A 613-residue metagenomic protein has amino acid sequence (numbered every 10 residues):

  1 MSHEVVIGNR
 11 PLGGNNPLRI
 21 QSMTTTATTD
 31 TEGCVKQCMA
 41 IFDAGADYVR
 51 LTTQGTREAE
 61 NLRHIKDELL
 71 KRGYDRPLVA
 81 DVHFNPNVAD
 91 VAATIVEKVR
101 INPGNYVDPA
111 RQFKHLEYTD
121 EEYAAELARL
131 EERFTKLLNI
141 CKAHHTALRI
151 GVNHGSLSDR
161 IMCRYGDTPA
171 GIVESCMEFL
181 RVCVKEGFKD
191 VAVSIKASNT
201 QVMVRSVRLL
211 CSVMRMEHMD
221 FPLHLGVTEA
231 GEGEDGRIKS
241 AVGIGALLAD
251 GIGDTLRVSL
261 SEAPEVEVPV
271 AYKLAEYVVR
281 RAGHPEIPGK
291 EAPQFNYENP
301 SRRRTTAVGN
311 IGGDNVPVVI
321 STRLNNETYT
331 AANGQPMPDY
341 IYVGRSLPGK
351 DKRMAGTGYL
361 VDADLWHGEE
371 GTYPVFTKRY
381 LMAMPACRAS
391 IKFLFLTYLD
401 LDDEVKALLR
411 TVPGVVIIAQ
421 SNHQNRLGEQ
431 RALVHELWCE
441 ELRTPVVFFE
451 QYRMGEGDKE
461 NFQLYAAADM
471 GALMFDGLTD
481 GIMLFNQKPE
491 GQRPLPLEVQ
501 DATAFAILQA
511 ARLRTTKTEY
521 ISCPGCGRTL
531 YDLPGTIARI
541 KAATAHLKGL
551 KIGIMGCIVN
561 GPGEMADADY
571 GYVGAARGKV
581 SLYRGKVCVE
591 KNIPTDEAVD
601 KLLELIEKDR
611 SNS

Functional and structural regions predicted by a protein language model:
M1-A44, Y48, R280-G283, E298-V361 (+1 more regions): Conserved N-terminal beta1-alpha1 strand-loop-helix module at the mouth
N15-G33, P77-N85, I161-V173, T228-I238 (+3 more regions): Active-site mouth loops of central-metabolism enzymes
I20, D81, I150, V193 (+6 more regions): Conserved, mostly hydrophobic/aromatic
D43-Y48, V96, H145, F188 (+4 more regions): A structural motif
A46-E178, G309, I320-G428: Active-site beta->alpha loop and helix N-cap motifs at the rims of alpha/beta catalytic domains
D47-R50, V96-Q112, A249-E265, G477-R493 (+1 more regions): Glycine-rich phosphate-binding active-site loops on the catalytic face of alpha/beta enzymes
E117-F134, N139, M162-I311, R388-F393 (+2 more regions): Catalytic alpha/beta core domains of metabolic enzymes, predominantly
R577-V580, V587-S611: Beta-strand/loop-dominated core regions that host nucleotide or nucleotide-derived cofactor-binding catalytic loops
